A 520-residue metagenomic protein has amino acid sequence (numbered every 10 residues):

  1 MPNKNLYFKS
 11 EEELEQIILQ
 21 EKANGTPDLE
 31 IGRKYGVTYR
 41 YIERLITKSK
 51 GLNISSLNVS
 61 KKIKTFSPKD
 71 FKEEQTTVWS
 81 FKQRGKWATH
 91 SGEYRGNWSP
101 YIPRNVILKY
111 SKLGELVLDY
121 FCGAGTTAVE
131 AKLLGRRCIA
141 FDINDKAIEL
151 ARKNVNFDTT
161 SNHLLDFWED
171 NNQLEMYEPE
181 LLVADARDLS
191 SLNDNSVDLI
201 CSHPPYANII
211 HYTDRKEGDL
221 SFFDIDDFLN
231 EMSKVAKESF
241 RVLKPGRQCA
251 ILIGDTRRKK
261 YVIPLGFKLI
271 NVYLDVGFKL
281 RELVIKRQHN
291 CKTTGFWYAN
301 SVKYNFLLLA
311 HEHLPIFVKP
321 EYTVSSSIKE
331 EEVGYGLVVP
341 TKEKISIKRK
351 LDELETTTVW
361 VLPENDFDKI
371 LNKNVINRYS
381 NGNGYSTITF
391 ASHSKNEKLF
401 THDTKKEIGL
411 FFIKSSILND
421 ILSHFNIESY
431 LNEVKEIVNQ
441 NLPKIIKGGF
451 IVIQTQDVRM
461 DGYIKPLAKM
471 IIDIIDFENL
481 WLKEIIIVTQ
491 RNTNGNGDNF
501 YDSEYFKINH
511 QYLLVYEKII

Functional and structural regions predicted by a protein language model:
M1-I520: Class I S-adenosyl-L-methionine-dependent methyltransferase catalytic core
